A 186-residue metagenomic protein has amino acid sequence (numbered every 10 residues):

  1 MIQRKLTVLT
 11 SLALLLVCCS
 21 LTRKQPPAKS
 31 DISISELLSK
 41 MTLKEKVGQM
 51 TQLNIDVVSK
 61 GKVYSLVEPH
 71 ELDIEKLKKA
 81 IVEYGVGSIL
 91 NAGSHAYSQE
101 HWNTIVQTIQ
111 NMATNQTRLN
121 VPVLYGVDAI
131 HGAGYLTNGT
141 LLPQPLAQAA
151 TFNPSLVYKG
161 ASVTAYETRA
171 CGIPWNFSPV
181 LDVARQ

Functional and structural regions predicted by a protein language model:
M1-T10: Bacterial N-terminal signal peptides that target proteins for export
V17-S20: C-terminal motif of bacterial Sec signal peptides marking the signal peptidase cleavage site
R23-Q186: N-terminal beta-rich core of secreted/periplasmic extracellular enzymes
